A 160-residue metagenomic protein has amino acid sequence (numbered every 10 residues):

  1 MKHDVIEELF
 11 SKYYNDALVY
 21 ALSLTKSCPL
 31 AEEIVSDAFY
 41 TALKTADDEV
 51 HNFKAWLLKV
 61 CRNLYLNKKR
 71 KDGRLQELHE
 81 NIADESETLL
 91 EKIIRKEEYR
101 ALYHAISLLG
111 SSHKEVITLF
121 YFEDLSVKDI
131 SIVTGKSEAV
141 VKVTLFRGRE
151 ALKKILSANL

Functional and structural regions predicted by a protein language model:
M1-V19, S23, P29, D48 (+1 more regions): A short, charge-rich alpha-helical start-of-domain segment used by transcription regulators
D16, A101-H104, K114-E115: Pre-recognition alpha-helix immediately N-terminal to the DNA-recognition helix within helix-turn-helix or winged-helix
A17, A21, A31-A42, V60 (+3 more regions): Short, small-hydrophobic-rich alpha-helical interface motif
S36-F53, K71-D72: Sigma70-family region 2
R62-L78, R95: Arg/Lys-rich amphipathic alpha helix in sigma70-family domain 2
L66, I132-A158: DNA-recognition helix of helix-turn-helix
N81-S107: Acidic, proline/glycine-rich intrinsically disordered inter-domain spacer in sigma factors
V116-F120: A short pre-motif secondary-structure segment
